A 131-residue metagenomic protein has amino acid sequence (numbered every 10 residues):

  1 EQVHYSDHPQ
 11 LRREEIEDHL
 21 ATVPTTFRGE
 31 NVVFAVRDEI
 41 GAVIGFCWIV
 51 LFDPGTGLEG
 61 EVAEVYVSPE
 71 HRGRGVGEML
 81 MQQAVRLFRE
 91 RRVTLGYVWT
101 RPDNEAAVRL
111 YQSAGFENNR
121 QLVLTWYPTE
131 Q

Functional and structural regions predicted by a protein language model:
E1-L58, A63, S68, M81-Q82 (+3 more regions): Acetyl-CoA-dependent GNAT
I44, E59, R74-V76, W99: Short glycine-rich loop/turn motifs that provide flexible caps or phosphate-binding loops at active sites
V67, G73-R86, R109-A114: Conserved acetyl-CoA-binding loop-helix of GNAT-fold acetyltransferases
R72, Y97-V108, T125-E130: Conserved beta-strand-loop-alpha-helix junction that forms the acyl-donor binding cleft
G73-V76, D103, N118-Q121: Short, structured secondary-structure boundary patches
M81, F88-T100: Conserved GNAT acetyl-CoA-binding A-motif
S113, E117, L122-Q131: Terminal substrate-recognition subdomain of acyl/acetyltransferases
